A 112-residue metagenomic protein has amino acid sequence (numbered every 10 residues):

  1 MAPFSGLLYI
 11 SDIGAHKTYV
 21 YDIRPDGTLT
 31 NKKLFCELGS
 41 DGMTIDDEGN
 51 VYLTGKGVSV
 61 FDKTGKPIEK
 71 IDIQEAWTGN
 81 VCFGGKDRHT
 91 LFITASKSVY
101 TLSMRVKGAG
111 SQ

Functional and structural regions predicted by a protein language model:
M1-K32: Glycine- and Gly-Pro-enriched alpha-helical subdomains that act as flexible, kink-prone "lid/hinge" or packing modules
M1-L7, K32-G55, E75-T90, S96: Beta-rich, blade/repeat-based domains predominating in secreted/periplasmic proteins but also intracellular
F4, P25, D47, K63-T64: Short, ordered coil/turn segments that flank beta-strands lining enzyme active or ligand-binding pockets
D12, D22, F61-K63, S103: Structural recognition of the beta-propeller blade-terminating site
H16-Y19, V58-S59, V99-T101: Structural signal for beta-propeller blades
P25-N31, K66-E69, G108-Q112: Beta-strand initiation motifs
Y52-G55, K63-T64, I68: Acidic/His-leaning functional-site neighborhoods
I93-Q112: Flexible, glycine-rich linker and terminal segments associated with outer-membrane beta-barrel/transport systems
